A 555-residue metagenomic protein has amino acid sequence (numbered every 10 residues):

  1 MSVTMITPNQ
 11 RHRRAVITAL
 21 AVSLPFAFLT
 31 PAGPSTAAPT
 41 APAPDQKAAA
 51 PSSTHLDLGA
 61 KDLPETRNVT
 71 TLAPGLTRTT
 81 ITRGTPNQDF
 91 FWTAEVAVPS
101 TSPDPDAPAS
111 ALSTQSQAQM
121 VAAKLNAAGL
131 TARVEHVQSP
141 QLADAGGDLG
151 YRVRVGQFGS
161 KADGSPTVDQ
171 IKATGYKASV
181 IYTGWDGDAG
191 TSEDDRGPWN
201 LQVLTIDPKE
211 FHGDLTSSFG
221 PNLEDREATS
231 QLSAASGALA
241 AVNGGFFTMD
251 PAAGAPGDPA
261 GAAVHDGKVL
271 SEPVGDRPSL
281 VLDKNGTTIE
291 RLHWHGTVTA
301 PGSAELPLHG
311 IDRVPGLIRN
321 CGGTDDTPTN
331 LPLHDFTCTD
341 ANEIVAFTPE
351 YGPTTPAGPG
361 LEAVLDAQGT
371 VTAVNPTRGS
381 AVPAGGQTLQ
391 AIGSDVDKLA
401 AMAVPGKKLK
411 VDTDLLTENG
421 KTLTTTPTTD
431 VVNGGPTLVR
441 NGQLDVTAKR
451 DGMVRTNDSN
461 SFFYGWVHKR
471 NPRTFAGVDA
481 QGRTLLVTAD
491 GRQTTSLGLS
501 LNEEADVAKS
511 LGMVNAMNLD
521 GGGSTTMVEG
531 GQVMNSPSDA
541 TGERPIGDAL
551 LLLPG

Functional and structural regions predicted by a protein language model:
S2-L20, L24-G555: Gly/Ser/Thr/Pro-rich low-complexity, intrinsically disordered segments
